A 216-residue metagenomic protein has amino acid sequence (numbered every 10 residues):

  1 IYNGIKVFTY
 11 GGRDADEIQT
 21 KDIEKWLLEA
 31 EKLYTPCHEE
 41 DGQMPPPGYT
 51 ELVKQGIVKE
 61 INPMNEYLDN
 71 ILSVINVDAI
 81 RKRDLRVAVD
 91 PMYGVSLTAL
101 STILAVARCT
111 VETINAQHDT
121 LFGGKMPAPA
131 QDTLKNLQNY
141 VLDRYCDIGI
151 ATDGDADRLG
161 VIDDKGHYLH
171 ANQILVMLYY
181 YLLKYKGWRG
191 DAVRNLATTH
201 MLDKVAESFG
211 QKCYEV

Functional and structural regions predicted by a protein language model:
I1-Y34, Y140-Q211: Replace "Mg2+/Mn2+-dependent" with "divalent metal-dependent
N3-L142: Gly/Ser/Thr-enriched, mixed-charge loops and adjacent short helices that form phosphate/oxyanion-binding elements
E60, V89-M92, M126, Y168 (+2 more regions): Glycine- and other small-residue-rich loops at beta-strand/loop junctions that grip anionic moieties
P91-T98, T133-Q138, L159-V161, L182 (+1 more regions): Short, mixed-charge, low-aromatic patches
R108-I114, L169-Q173, G210-V216: Short hydrophobic/aromatic-enriched beta-strand-loop microsegments
